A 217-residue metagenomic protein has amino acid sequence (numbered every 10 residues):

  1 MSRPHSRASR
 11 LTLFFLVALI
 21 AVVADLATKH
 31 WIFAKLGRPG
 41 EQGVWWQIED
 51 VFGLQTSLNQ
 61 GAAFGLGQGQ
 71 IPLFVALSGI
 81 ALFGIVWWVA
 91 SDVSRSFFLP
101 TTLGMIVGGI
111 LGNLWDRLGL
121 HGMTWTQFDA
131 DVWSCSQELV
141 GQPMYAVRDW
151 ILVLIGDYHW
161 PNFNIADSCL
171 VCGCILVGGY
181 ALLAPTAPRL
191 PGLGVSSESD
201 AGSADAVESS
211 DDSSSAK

Functional and structural regions predicted by a protein language model:
M1-K217: Alpha-helical transmembrane bundles and membrane-interface segments of multipass inner-membrane proteins
